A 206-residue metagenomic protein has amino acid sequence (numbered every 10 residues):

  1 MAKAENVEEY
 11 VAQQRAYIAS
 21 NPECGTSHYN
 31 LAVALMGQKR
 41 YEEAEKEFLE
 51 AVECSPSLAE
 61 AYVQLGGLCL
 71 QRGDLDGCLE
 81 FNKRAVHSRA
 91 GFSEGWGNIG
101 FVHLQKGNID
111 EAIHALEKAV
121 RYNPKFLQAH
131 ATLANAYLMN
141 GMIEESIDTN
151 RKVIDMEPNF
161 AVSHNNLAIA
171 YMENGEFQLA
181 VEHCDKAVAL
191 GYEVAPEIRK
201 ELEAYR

Functional and structural regions predicted by a protein language model:
A2, I169-E173, V194-R206: TPR/TPR-like alpha-solenoid helical repeat scaffolds
A2-A16, Q38-E50, Q71-R84, Q105-K118 (+2 more regions): Structural signature of tandem alpha-helical TPR/SEL1-like repeats, specifically the intra-repeat loop/turn
G25-T26, A59-E60, S93-E94, L127-Q128 (+2 more regions): Helix-start (N-cap) detector for alpha-helical repeat units in TPR-like alpha-solenoids, especially tetratricopeptide
T26-G37, E60-G67, Q71: Non-membrane alpha-helical segments in proteins
K125-A189, E193: Ankyrin-repeat and related helical/solenoid repeat scaffolds used for protein-protein interactions
